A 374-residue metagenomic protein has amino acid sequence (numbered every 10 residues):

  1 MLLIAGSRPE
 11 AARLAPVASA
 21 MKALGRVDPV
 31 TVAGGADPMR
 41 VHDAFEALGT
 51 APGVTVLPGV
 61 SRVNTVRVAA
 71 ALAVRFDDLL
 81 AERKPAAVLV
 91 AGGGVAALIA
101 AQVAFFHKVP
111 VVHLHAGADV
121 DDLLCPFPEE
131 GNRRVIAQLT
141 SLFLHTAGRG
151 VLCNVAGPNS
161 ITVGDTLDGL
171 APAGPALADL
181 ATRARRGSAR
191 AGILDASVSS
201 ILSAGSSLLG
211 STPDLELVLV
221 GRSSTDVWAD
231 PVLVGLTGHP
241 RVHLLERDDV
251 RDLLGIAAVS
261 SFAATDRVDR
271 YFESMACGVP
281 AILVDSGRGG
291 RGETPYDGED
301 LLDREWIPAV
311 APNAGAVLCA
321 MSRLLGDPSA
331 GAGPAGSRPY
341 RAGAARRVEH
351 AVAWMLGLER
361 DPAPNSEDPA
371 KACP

Functional and structural regions predicted by a protein language model:
M1-R83: Glycosyltransferase specificity loop/lid
V32-G34, P38-M39, Q138-S199: A nucleotide-sugar donor-handling region in carbohydrate enzymes
H42-F45, A176, A181-F262: Donor-nucleotide binding loops and adjacent catalytic segments primarily of GT-B fold Leloir glycosyltransferases
L89-A91, H113-L114, F143, D249-Y296: A donor-sugar binding/catalytic signature common to diverse glycosyltransferases and related nucleotide-sugar
L89-H107: An aromatic- and histidine-rich active-site surface loop
V112-F127: A short, histidine- and acid-enriched strand-loop-helix "catalytic/donor-clamping" loop that lines the nucleotide-sugar
L167, G174-D179, L318-C319, G326-P374: C-terminal amphipathic helix plus adjacent low-complexity, charged tail appended to glycosyltransferase catalytic
F272, A276-D327: Catalytic binding pocket for nucleotide-activated donors in carbohydrate/polymer assembly enzymes
